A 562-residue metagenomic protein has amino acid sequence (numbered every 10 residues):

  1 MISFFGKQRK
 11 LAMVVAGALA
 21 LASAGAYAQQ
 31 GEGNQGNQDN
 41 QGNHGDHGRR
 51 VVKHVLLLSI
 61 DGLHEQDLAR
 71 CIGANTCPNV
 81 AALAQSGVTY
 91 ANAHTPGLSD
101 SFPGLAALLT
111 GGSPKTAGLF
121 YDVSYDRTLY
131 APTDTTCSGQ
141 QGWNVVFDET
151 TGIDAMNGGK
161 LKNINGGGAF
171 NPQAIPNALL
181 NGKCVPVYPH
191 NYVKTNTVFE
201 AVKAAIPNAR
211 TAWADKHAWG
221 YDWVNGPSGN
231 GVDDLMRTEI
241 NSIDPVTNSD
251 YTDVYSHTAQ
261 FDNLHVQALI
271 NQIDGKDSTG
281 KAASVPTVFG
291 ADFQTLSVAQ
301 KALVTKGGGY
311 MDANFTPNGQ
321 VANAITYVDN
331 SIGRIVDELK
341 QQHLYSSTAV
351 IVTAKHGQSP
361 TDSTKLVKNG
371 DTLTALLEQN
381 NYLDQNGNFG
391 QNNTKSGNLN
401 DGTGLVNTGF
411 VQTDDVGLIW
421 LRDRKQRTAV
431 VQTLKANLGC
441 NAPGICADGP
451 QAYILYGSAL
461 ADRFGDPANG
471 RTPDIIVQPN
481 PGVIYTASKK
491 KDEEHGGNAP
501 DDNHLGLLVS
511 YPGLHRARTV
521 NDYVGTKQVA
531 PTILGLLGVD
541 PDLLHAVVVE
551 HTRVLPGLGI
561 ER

Functional and structural regions predicted by a protein language model:
I2-V14: Bacterial N-terminal signal peptides that target proteins for export
S23-G25: N-terminal signal peptide c-region/cleavage motif recognized by signal peptidases
V51-L56, S86-A91, T116, Q140-W143 (+8 more regions): Loop/turn elements at helix/coil->beta-strand transitions in domains of secreted/extracellular proteins
L68-G118, R210-A212: Short, structured active-site-proximal loop/turn typified by the sulfatase FGly-forming signature C/S-X-P-X-R
S113-V123, S228-I273, M311-D329, N369-T403 (+1 more regions): Acidic, His- and aromatic-enriched active-site or binding-groove loops in soluble protein domains that engage sugars
F170-A178, N191-F199, L399-T532, L536: Active-site neighborhoods of enzymes that stabilize oxyanions during catalysis
A218-S242, K276-Y327, T364-L366: Active-site His/acidic residue clusters
Y327-T372, I533: Metal-dependent active-site segment of extracytoplasmic phospho-/sulfohydrolases and closely related
